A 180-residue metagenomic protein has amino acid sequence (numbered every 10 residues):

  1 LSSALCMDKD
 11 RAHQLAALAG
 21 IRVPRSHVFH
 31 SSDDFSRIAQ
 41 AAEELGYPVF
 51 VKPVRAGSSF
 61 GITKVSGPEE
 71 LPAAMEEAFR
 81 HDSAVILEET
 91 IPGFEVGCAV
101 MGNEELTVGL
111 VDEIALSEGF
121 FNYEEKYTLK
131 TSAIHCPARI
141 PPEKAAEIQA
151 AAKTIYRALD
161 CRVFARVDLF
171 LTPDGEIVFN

Functional and structural regions predicted by a protein language model:
L1, R37, P141-A145: General structural signal for secondary-structure boundaries
S3-F94, Q149: Active-site nucleotide/adenylate-binding loops and adjacent lid/helix of ATP-dependent enzymes
V23, V108, V163-A165: A short coil-to-beta-strand element that immediately follows conserved catalytic motifs
S66-A150, L171-V178: Phosphate-binding site of ATP-dependent enzymes
K153-R157: Short, basic/aromatic recognition patches
A158-R162: Short loop/turn motifs at secondary-structure junctions and domain boundaries
V167-L169: Hydrophobic residue at the +6 position relative to the catalytic HRD Asp in the kinase catalytic loop
